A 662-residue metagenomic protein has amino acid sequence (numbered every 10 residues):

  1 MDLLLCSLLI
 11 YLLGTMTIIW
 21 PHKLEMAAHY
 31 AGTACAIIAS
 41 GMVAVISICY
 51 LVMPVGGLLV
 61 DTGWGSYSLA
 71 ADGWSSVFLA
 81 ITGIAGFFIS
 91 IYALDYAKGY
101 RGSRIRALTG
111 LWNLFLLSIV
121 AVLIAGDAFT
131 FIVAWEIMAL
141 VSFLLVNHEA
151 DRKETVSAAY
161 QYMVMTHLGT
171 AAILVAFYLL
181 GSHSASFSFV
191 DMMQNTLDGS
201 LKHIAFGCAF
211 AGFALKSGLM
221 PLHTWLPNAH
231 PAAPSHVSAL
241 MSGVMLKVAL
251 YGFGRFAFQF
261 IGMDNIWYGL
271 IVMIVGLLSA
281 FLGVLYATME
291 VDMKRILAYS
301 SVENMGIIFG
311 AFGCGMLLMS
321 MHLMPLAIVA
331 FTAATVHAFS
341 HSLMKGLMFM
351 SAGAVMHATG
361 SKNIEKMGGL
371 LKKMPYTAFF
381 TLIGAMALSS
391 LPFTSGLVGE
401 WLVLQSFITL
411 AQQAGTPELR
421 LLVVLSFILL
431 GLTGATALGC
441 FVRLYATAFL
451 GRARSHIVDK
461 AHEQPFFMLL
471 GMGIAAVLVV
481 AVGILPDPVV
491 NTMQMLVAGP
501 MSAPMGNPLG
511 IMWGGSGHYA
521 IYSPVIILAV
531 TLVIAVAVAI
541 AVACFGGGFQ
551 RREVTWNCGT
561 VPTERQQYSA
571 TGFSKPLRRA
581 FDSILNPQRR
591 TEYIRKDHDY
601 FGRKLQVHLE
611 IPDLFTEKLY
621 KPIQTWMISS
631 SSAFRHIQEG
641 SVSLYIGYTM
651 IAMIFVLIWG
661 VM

Functional and structural regions predicted by a protein language model:
D2-C6, L13-G110, H183-T196, M495 (+2 more regions): Transmembrane helix-loop-helix hairpins at membrane boundaries of multipass inner-membrane proteins
G14-T15, S40-V43, A85-G86, F177-Y178 (+8 more regions): Hydrophobic core segments of alpha-helical transmembrane domains in multi-pass membrane transport and ion-translocation
A34-S47, H167-V175, T381-F393, G471-M493: Hydrophobic alpha-helical membrane-insertion segments
G56-G63, V190-Q194, L402-T416, P488-H518: Membrane-interfacial helical/loop segments at transmembrane boundaries in membrane proteins
A71-G83, L201-F213, P417-G434, G510-A535: Hydrophobic alpha-helical transmembrane segments
F88-F131, V141-E463: Hydrophobic transmembrane alpha-helices and their helix-loop junctions in integral membrane proteins
P488-A529, I540-M662: Aromatic-capped, Gly/Pro-kinked transmembrane alpha-helices
